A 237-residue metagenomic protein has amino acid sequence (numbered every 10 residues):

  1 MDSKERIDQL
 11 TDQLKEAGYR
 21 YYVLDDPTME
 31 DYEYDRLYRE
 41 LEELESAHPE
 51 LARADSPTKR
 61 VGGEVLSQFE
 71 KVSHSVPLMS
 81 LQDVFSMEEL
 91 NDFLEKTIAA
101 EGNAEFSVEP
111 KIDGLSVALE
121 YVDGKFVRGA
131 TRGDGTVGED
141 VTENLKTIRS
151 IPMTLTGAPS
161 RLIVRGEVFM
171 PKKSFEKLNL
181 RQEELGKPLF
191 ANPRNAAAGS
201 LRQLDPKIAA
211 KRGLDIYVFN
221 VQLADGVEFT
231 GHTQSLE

Functional and structural regions predicted by a protein language model:
M1-E237: RNA/tRNA-interacting regions in translation and RNA-turnover enzymes
